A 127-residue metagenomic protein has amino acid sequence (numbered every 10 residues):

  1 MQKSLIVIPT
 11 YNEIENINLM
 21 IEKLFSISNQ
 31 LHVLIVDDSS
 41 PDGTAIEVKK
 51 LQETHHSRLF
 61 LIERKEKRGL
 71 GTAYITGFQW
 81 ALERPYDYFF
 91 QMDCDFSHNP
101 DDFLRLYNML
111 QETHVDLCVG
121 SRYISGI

Functional and structural regions predicted by a protein language model:
M1-I127: Structured catalytic core of nucleotide-sugar glycosyltransferases
